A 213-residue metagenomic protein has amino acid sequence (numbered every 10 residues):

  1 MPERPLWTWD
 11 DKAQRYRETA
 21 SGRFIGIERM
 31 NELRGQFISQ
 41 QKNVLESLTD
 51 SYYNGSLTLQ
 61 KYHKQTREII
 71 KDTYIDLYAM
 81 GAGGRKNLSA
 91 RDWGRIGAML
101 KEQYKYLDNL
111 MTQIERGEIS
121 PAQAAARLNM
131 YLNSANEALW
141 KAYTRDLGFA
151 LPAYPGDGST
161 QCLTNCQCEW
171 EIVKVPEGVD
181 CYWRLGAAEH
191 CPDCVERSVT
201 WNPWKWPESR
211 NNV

Functional and structural regions predicted by a protein language model:
M1-N212: Domain-core detector
